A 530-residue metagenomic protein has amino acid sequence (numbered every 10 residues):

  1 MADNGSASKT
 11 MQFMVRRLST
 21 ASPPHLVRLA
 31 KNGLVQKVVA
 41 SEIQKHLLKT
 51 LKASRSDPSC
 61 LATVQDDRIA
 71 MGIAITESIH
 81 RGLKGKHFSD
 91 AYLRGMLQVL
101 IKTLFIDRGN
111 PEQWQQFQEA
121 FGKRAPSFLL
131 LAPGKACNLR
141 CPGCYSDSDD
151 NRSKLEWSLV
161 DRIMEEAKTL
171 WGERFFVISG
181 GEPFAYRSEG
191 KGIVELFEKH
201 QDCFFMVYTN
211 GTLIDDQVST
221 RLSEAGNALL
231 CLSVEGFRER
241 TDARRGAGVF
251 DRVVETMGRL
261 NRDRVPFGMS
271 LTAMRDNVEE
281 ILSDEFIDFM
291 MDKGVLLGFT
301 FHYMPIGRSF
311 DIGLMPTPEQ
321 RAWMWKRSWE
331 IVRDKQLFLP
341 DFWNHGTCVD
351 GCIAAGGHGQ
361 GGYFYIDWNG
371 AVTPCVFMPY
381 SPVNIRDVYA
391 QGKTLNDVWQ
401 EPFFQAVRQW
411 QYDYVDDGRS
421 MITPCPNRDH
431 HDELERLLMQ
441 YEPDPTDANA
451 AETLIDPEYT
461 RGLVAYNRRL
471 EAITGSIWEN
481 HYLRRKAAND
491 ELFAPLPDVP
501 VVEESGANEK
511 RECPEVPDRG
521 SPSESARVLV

Functional and structural regions predicted by a protein language model:
M1-A120, Y380-V383, V388-A390, Q409-V530: Radical SAM enzyme core and accessory elements
A2, E319-C348, V376-E433: C-terminal accessory region of radical SAM enzymes
L48-T220, L483, L496-V499: Conserved alpha-helical substructure of the radical SAM core
V160-I178, Y186-H302: Radical SAM/AdoMet-radical enzyme domain recognition
D276, L297-P318, P340-I353, P379-P382 (+1 more regions): Flexible glycine/acidic-rich beta-alpha junction loops that bind and position SAM and/or redox cofactors in anaerobic
I353-G361: Short, small/polar residue-rich loop motifs at catalytic or cofactor-binding pockets
I366-D367: Short, acidic, Ser/Thr-enriched surface-loop or helix-capping motifs
